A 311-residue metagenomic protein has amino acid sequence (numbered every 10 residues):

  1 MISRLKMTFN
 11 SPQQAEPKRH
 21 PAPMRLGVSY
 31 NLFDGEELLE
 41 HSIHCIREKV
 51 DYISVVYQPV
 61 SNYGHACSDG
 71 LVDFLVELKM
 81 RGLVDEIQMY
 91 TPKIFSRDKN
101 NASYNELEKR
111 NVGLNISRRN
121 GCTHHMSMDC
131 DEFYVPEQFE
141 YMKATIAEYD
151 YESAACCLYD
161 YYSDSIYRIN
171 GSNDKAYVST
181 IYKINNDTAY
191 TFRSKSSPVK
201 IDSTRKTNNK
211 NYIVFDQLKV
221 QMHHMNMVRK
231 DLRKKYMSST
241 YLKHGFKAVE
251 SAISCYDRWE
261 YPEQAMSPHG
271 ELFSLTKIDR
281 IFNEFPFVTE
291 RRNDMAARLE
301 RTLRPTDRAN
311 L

Functional and structural regions predicted by a protein language model:
M1-E48: N-proximal low-complexity "stem/linker" segments adjacent to membrane-targeting elements
T8-S11, A15-P17, K99-N111, E132-L311: Catalytic-site signature of metal-activated, phosphate-bearing donor transferases, centered on the GT-A/GT-A-like
G35-V56, N62-D73: Short, well-formed alpha-helical segments that are part of the catalytic scaffolds of diverse glycosyltransferases
P59-C122: Active-site-proximal specificity loops/subdomain of glycosyltransferases
G121-F133: Short beta-strand-to-loop acidic/aromatic patch adjacent to the donor-nucleotide binding site
